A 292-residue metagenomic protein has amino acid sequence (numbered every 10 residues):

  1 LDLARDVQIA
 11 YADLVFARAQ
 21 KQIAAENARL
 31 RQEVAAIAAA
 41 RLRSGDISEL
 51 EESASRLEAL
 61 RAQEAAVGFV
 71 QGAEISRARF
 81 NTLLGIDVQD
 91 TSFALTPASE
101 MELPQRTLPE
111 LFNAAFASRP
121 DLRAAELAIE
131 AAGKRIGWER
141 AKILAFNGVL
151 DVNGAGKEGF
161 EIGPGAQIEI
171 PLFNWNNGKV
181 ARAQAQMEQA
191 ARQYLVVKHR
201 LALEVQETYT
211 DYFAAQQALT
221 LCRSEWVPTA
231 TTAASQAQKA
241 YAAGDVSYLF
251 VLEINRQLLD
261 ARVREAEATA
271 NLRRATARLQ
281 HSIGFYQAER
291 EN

Functional and structural regions predicted by a protein language model:
D2-A114, T208-D211, A215, L219 (+3 more regions): Periplasmic alpha-helical coiled-coil/stalk elements that build and connect Gram-negative outer-membrane
R5, R77-I86, P109-Q193, L203 (+3 more regions): A small-residue-enriched
L42-D46, Y241-D245, S282: A short glycine-centered flexible hinge/capping loop motif at secondary-structure junctions
D46, T91-E130, I170, Q184 (+5 more regions): Bacterial Sec-pathway N-terminal export signals of envelope proteins
S48, L201, T208, G244-Y248: Alpha-helical heptad-repeat coiled-coil segments that mediate oligomerization/polymerization in large
F69, P120-D121, A268: Metallo-beta-lactamase
F213-A242: C-terminal hydrophobic structural anchor segments that stabilize assembly/packing rather than catalytic chemistry
R264-N292: Acidic, low-complexity, intrinsically disordered peripheral segments
